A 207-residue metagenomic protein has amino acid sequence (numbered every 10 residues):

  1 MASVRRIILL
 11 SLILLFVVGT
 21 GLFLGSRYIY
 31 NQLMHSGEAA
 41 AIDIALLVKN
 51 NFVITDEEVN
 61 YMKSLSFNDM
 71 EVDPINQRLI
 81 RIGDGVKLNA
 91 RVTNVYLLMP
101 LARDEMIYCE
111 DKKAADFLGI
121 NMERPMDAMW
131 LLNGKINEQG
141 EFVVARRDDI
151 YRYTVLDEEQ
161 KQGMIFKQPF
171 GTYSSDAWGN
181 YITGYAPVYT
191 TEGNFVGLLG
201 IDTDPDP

Functional and structural regions predicted by a protein language model:
A2-I29: Extreme N-terminal signal-anchor transmembrane helix of membrane signaling/transducer proteins, especially in bacteria
G25-M62, R78: Membrane-proximal extracytoplasmic alpha-helices
D56-I120: Extracytoplasmic/periplasmic sensory segments of membrane signal-transduction proteins
D73, K113-S175: Extracytoplasmic/periplasmic sensor domains and loops in membrane signaling proteins
Q168-F170, W178-P187: A short beta-strand signature within small-molecule sensing/ligand-binding domains used in signal transduction
A177-W178, Y189, G200-P207: Helix-start (N-cap) segments at beta->loop->alpha junctions that couple sensory/regulatory domains to adjoining helices
F195-V196: Glycine-rich acetyl-CoA-binding "A-motif" of GNAT/NAT acetyltransferases
